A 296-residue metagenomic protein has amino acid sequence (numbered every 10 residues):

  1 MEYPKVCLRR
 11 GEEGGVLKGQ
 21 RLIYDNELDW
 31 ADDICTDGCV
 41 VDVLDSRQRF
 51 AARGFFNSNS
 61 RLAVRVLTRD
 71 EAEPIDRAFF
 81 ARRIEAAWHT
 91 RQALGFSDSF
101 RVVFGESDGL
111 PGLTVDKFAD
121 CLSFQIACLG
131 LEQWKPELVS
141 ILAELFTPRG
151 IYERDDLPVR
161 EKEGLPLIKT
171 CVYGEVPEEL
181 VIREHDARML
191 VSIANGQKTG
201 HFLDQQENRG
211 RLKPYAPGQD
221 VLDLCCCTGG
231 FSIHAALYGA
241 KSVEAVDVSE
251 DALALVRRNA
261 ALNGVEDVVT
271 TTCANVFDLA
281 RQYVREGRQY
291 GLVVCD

Functional and structural regions predicted by a protein language model:
M1-F118: Non-catalytic accessory regions of SAM-dependent methyltransferases
E2-A51, C128, E144, V172 (+9 more regions): S-adenosylmethionine
G38, D120, C225, D296: Residue-level signal for inorganic ion chemistry
A78-R82, A86-L94, T147-E163, K213-A240 (+1 more regions): A short, charged
V103-D116, E132-H201, G210: Non-catalytic substrate-recognition/targeting regions of SAM-dependent transferases
A119-E132: A short interface-forming secondary-structure element
G174-C295: Rossmann-like S-adenosyl-L-methionine
